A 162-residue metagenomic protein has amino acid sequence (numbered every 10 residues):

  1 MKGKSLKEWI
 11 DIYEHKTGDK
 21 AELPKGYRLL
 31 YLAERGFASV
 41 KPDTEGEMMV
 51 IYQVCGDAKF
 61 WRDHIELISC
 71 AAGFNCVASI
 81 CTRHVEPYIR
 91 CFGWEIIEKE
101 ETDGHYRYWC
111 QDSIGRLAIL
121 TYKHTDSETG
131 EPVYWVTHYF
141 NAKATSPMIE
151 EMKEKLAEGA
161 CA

Functional and structural regions predicted by a protein language model:
M1-D19, Y134-F140, A144, E154-K155: Short amphipathic alpha-helix that is part of the acyltransferase structural core
K2, L6-I10, D19-K25, E47-M48 (+2 more regions): A generic short-segment signal for beta-strand/edge and adjacent turn/coil regions
I10, I65-E66, I149, K153: A generic alpha-helix structural signal
T17-E22, H64-E66: Short secondary-structure capping micro-motifs at structural edges
D19-E22, R28-L30, G93-E100: Short secondary-structure junctions
P24-K59, A118-V133: Conserved donor-binding loop and adjoining core beta-sheet/short helix segment in diverse acyl/aminoacyl transferases
P42-T44, I80-A162: Terminal substrate-recognition subdomain of acyl/acetyltransferases
T44-G93, E101-T102: Acyl-donor binding region in acyl/amide transferases
